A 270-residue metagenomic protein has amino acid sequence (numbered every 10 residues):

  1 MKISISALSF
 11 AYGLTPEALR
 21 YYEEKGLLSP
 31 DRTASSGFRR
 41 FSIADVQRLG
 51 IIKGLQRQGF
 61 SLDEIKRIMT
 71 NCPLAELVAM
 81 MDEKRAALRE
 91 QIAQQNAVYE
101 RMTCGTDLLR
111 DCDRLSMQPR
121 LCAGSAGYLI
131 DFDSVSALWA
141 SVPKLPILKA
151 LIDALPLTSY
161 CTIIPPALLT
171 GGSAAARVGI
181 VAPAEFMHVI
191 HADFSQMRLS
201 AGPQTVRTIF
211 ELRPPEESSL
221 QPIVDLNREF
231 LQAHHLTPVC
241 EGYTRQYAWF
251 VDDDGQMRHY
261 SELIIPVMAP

Functional and structural regions predicted by a protein language model:
M1-L62, H234-V239: Basic helix-turn-helix/winged-helix DNA-binding cores and closely related short helical interaction motifs
D31-S35, Q56-K66, G255-P270: Histidine- and aromatic-rich ligand-binding microenvironments
T33, G50-K53, Q58, K66-P119: Short, charged amphipathic alpha-helical surface segments
R40-S42, L74-A75, F250: Short Asp/Glu-rich motifs
A79, E100-P270: A solvent-exposed interaction/effector surface
